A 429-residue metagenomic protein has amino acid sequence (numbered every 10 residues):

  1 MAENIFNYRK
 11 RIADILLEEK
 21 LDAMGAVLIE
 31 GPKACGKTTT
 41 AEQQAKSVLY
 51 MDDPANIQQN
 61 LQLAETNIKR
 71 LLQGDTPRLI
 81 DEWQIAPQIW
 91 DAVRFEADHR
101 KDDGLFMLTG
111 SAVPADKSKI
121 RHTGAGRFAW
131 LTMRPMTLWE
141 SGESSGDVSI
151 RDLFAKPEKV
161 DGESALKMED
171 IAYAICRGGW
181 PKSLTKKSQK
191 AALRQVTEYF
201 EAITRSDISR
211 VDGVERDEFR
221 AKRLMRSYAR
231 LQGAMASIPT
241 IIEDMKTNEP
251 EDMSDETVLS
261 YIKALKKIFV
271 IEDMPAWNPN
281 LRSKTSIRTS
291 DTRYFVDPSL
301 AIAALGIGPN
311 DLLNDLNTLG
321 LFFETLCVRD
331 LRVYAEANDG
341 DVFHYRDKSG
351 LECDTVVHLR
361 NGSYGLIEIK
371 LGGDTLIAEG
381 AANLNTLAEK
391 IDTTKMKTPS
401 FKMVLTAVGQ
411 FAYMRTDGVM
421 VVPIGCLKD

Functional and structural regions predicted by a protein language model:
M1-E18: N-terminal pre-Walker A segment at the start of P-loop NTPase domains
A2, S118-R230, A234: Interdomain motor-coupling "hinge/lid" segment immediately C-terminal to the ATP-binding subdomain of NTP-driven enzymes
I29: Hydrophobic anchor at the beta1->P-loop junction of P-loop NTPases
K37-T38: Conserved lysine of the Walker
L49-P77: Short glycine-rich substrate-engagement loop in P-loop NTPases that contacts/grips substrate
W90-P114, H122: Conserved catalytic/switch belt of AAA+ P-loop NTPases
L184, S188-S363: Accessory nucleic acid-recognition modules appended to NTPase machines
A407-D429: Domain-level recognition of nuclease-like catalytic cores that cleave nucleotide substrates
